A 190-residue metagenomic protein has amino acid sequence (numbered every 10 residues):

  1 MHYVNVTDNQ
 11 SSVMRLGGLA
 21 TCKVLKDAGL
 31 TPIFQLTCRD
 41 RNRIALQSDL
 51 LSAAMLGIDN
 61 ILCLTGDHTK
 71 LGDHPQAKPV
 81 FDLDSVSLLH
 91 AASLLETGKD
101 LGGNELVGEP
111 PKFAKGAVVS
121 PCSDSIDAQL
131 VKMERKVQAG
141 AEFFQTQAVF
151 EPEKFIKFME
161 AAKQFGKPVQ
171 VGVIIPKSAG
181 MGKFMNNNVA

Functional and structural regions predicted by a protein language model:
H2-V6, P32-L36, I61-C63, K115-V119 (+3 more regions): Hydrophobic faces of well-ordered beta-strands that scaffold small-molecule active sites in alpha/beta enzyme cores
D8-N9, T37-R39, T65-H68, V149 (+1 more regions): Short, ordered loop/turn segments at secondary-structure junctions
Q10, P32-I44, F113-A128: Active-site mouth loops of central-metabolism enzymes
S12-V24, N42-S48, H68-N104, I126-A128 (+1 more regions): Active-site-adjacent beta->alpha loops and helix N-cap segments on the catalytic face of soluble alpha/beta enzymes
L19-G29, L50-I58, E105-G108, E134-V137 (+1 more regions): Acidic (Asp/Glu)-rich catalytic clusters
F34-C38, N42-T69: A generic, well-ordered mixed alpha/beta core segment in the N-terminal half of proteins
A91-Q138, E142-F144: Active-site/ligand-binding-proximal alpha/beta "capping" segment
G172-A190: Catalytic-face loop-and-helix region of soluble metabolic enzyme cores
